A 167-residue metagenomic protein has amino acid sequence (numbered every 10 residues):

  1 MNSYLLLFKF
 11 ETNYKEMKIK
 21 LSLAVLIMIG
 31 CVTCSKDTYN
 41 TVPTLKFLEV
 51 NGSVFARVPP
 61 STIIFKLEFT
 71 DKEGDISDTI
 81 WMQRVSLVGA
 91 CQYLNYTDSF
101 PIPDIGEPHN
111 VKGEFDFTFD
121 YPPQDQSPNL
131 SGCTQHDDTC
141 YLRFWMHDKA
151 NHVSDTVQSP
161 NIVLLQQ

Functional and structural regions predicted by a protein language model:
N2-Y14, V42-Q167: First exposed extracellular module after export/assembly in secreted or surface-exposed proteins
K18-V25: Sec-dependent signal peptide recognition, specifically the positively charged N-region followed immediately by
V25-I27, P43: Enrichment for repetitive, rod-forming helical segments
G30-T33: C-terminal motif of bacterial Sec signal peptides marking the signal peptidase cleavage site
S35-D37: Bacterial signal peptide processing site
